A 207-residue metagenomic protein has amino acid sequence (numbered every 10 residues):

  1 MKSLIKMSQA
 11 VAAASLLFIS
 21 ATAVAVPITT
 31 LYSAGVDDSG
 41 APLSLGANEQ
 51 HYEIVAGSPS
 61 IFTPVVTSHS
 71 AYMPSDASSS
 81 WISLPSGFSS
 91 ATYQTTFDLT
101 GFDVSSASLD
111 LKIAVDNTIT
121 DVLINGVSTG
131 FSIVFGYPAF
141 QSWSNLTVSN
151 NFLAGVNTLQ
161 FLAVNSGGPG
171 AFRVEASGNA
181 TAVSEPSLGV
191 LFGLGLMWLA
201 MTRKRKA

Functional and structural regions predicted by a protein language model:
K2-V11: Bacterial N-terminal signal peptides that target proteins for export
V26-S80, T96-T100, V148-T181: Accessory carbohydrate-binding/adhesion or oligomerization-edge regions at the termini of glycan-active proteins
S79-T92, S132-A139: Extracellular beta-rich ligand/substrate-recognition surface
G87-G101, S144: Short beta-strands within extracellular/lumenal beta-sheet-rich domains
D103-V122, L159: Aromatic-lined ligand-binding clefts that engage carbohydrates, nucleic acids, or primary amines
L123-T129: Short strand-turn-strand beta-turns centered on an Asx-Gly dipeptide
S184-T202: A short, hydrophobic C-terminal helix/tail in secreted or cell-surface proteins
